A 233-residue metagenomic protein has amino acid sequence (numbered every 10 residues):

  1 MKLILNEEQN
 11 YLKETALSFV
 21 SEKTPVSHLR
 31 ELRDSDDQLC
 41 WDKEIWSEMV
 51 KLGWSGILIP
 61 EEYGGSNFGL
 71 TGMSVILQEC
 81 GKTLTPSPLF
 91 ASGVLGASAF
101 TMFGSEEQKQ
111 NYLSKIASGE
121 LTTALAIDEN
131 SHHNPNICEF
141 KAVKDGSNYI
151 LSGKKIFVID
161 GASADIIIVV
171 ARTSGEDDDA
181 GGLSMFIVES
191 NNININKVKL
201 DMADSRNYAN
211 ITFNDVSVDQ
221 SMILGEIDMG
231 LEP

Functional and structural regions predicted by a protein language model:
M1-F90, N111, K115: Amphipathic, small/basic residue-rich leader segments at the start of a protein or domain
Q9, V20, I76, S105 (+4 more regions): Residue-level signal for inorganic ion chemistry
N67-L77, N134-C138, V188, S217-V218: Structural signature of FAD isoalloxazine-binding scaffolds in flavoprotein oxidoreductases
T71-G72, A209-P233: A glycine-rich, basic-preceded beta-loop-alpha segment at the flavin cofactor/substrate interface of flavin-utilizing
T85-E107: N-terminal glycine-rich flavin-associated loop
G119-N130: A short, Trp-centered hydrophobic/proline-enriched beta-strand micro-motif
A142-V143: A structural signal for short hydrophobic beta-strand segments in well-ordered beta-sheet cores
S152-I195: A short core secondary-structure module
